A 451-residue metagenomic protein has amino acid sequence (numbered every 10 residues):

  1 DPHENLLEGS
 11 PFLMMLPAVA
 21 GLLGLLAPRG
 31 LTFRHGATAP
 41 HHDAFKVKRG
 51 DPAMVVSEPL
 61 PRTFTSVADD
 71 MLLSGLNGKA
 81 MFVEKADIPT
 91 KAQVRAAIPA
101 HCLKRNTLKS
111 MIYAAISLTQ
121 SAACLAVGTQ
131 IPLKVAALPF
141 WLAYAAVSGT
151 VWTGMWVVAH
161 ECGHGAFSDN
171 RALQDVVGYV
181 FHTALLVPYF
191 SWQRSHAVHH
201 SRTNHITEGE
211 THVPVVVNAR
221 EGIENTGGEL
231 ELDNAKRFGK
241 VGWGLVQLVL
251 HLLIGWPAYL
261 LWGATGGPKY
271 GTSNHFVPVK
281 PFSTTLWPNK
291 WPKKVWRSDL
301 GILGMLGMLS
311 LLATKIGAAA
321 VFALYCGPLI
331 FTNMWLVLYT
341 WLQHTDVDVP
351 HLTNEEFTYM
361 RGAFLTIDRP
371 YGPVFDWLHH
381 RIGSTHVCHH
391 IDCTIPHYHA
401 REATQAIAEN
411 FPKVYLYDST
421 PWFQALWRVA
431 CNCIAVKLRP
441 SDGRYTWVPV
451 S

Functional and structural regions predicted by a protein language model:
P2-F12: Extreme N-terminal basic, low-complexity initiation segments that serve as generic localization/processing leaders
P11, H35-T150, H182-C326, Y398-S451: Non-catalytic, topology-defining segments of multipass membrane proteins
M14-P40: N-terminal chloroplast transit peptides
L142-A145, G165-Y179: Membrane-interface motifs of alpha-helical transmembrane segments
V147-A159, P188-W192, L253-P268, Y325-E355 (+1 more regions): Transmembrane alpha-helical segments that form the membrane-embedded catalytic/substrate-channel core of multi-pass
W152-R171, W192-H205, Y339, Q343-V347 (+1 more regions): Acidic (Asp/Glu-rich) catalytic motifs at the cytosolic membrane interface
G271-S298, T340-L378, H386: Multipass alpha-helical transmembrane domains of eukaryotic endomembrane proteins
W377-N410: C-terminal, well-structured subdomains that either form a transmembrane helix-short loop-helix hairpin in multi-pass
